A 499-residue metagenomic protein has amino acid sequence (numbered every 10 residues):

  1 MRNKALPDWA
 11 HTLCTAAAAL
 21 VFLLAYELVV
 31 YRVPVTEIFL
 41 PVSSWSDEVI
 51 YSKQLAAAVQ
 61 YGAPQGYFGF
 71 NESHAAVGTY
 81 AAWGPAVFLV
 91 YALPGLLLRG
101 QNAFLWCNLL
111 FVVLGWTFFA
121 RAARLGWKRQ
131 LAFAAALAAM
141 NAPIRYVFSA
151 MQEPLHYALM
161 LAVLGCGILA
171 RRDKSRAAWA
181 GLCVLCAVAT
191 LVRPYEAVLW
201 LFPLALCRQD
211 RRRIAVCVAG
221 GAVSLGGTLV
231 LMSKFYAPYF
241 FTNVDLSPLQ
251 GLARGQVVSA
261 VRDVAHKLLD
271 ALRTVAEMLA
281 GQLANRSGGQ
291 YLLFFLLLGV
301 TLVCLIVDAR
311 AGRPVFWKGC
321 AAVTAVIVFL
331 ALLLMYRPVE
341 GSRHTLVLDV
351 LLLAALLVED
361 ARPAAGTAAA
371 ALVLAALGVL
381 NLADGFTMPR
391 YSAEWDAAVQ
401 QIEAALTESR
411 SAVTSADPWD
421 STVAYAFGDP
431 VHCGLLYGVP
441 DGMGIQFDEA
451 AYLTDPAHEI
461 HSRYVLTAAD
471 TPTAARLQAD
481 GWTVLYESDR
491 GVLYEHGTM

Functional and structural regions predicted by a protein language model:
T15-L20, R129-A135, A180-V184, V218-V223 (+1 more regions): Signature aromatic-anchored transmembrane alpha helix within multi-pass, membrane-resident enzymes that catalyze glycan
L24-R32, P194-E196, Y336, D360 (+1 more regions): Transmembrane alpha-helical segments
Y31-E37, D47-V77, A86: Extracytosolic helix-loop segments that constitute the early lumenal/periplasmic catalytic or substrate-binding loops
G78-L114, S287-F295: Loop-to-helix entry region of an early transmembrane alpha helix in multi-pass inner-membrane enzymes
V112-A120, R208, A276-F316, V326-F329 (+1 more regions): Hydrophobic, aromatic-rich transmembrane alpha-helices and their immediate juxtamembrane boundary segments
R145-H156, G341: Short acidic/glycine- and proline-prone juxtamembrane loop motifs at membrane-interface regions of multi-pass membrane
R213-G299: Membrane-lumen/periplasm interface segments of specific transmembrane helices in polyprenyl phosphate-linked
L374-P440, Q446, G497-M499: Membrane-embedded, lumen/periplasm-facing catalytic core of multi-pass transferases that use lipid-linked donors
